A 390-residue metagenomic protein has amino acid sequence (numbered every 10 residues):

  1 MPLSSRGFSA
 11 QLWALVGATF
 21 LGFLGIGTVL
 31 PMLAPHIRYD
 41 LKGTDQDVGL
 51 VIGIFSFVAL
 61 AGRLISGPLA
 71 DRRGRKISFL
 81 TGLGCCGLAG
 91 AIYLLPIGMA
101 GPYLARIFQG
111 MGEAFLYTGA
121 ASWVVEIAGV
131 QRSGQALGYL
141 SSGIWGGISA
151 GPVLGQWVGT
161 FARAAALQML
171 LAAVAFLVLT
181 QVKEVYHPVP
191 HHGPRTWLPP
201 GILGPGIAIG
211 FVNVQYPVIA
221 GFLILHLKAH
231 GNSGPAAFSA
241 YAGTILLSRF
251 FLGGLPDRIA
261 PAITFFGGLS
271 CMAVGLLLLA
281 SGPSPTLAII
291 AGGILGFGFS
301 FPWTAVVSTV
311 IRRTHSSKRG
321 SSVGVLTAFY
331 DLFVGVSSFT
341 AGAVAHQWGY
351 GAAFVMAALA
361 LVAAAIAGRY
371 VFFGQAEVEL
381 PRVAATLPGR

Functional and structural regions predicted by a protein language model:
L30-P31, G204-F238: Extracytoplasmic gate region of multi-pass secondary transporters
K42, G74, L95-G98, A260 (+1 more regions): Helix-breaking motifs and short loop linkers at transmembrane-helix boundaries and internal kinks in secondary membrane
S56-L64, I148-S149, A242-F250, V334-G335: Residue-level signature of mid-helix packing/kink "hotspots" within the transmembrane helices of 12-pass Major
A61-I97, P256: Conserved MFS/SLC helix-loop-helix module at the cytosolic interface between two early adjacent transmembrane helices
G62-G74, G159, S248-P261, A345: Helix-to-loop junctions at the C-terminal end of transmembrane segments in multipass secondary transporters
I77-A91, I263-L278: Structural signature of the two symmetry-related core transmembrane helices
A105-G143, S308-T309: Cytoplasmic helix-loop-helix junction between adjacent transmembrane helices in 12-TM secondary transporters
M169-P188, A367-F372: C-terminal membrane-cytosol helix-exit motif in multi-pass small-molecule transporters
